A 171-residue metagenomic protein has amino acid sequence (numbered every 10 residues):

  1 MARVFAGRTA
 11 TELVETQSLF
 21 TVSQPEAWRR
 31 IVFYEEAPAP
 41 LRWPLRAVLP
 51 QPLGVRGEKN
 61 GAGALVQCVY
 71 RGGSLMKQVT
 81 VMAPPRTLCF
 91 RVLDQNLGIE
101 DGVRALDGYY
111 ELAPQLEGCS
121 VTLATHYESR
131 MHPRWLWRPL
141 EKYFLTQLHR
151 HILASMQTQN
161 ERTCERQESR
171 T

Functional and structural regions predicted by a protein language model:
M1-E58: Hydrophobic ligand-binding cavity/cleft-lining segments
T9-L13, G63, P85, V103-A105 (+1 more regions): A general secondary-structure signal for short beta-strands and their flanking turns/coil in non-transmembrane regions
L13-E15, G73-K77, R104-G108: Short, surface-exposed coil-to-beta transition loops
S18, C68, F90, Y110 (+1 more regions): Preference for bulky hydrophobic residues occupying beta-strand positions in well-ordered beta-sheet regions
T21-P25, T80-T87, E111-T122, T158-E165: A short, structured loop/turn motif at beta-sheet edges
E36-A39, L49-D101, Y127, A154-R170: Glycine-rich portal/gate segments that line the openings of hydrophobic small-molecule binding cavities
Q95-R150: Beta-strand/loop substructures that line and gate deep hydrophobic ligand-binding cavities in soluble
